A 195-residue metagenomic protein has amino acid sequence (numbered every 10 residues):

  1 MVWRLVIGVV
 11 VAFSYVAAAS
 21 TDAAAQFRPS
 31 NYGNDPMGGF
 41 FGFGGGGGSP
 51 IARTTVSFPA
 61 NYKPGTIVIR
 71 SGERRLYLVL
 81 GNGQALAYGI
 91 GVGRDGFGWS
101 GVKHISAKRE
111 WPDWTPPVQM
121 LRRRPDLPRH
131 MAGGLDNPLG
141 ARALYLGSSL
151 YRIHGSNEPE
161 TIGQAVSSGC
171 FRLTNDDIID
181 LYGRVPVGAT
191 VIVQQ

Functional and structural regions predicted by a protein language model:
M1-V2: N-terminal secretory signal peptides that target proteins for export/translocation
V6-A17: Bacterial N-terminal signal peptides
V16-A25: Sec/Tat signal peptide C-region and signal peptidase I cleavage site
A25-G45: N-terminal propeptides/low-complexity segments immediately following signal peptides in secreted or periplasmic proteins
F41-S156: Gly/Pro-biased beta-strand-loop elements
P50-A52, T161-G169: Short, basic/aromatic beta-hairpin or loop at an interaction surface
H130, F171, D176-Q195: N-terminal targeting pre-sequences for secretion and organelle import
L150-Y151, E158-E160, D176-I178: Short Gly/Pro-enriched loop/turn and capping motifs at secondary-structure junctions
